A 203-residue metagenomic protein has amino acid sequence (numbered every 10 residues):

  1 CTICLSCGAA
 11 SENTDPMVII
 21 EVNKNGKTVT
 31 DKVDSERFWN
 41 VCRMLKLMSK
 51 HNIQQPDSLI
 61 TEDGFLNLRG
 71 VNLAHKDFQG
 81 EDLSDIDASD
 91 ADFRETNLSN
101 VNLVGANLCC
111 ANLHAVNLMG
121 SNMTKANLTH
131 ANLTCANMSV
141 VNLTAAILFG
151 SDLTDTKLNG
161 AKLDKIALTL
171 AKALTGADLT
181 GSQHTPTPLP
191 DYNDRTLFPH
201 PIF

Functional and structural regions predicted by a protein language model:
C1-T2: Bacterial N-terminal signal peptides
E12-P16, N23-W39, R43-M44, K50-F203: Tandem repeat scaffolds
